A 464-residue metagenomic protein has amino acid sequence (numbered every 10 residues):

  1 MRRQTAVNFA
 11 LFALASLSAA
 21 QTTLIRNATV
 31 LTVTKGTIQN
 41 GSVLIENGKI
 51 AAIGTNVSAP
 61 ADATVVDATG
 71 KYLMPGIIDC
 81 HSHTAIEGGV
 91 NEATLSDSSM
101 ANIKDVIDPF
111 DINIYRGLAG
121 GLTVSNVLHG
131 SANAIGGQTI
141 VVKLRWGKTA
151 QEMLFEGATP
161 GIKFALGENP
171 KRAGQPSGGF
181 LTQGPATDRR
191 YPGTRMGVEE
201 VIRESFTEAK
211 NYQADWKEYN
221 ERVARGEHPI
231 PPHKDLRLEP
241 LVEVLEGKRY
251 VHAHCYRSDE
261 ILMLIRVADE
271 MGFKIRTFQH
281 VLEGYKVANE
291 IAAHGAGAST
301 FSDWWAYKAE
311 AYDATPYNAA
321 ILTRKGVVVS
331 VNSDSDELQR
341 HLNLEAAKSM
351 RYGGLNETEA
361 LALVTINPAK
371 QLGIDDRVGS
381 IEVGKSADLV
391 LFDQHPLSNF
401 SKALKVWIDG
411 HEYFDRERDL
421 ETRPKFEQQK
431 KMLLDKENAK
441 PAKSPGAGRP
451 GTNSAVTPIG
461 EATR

Functional and structural regions predicted by a protein language model:
M1-A10: Bacterial N-terminal signal peptides that target proteins for export
A15-L17: N-terminal signal peptide c-region/cleavage motif recognized by signal peptidases
A28-L31, E382-F426: C-terminal cap of metal-dependent C-N hydrolases
V30, T34-M74: Histidine-rich, glycine-flanked metal-binding segment
A68-I140, K148: Metal-associated gating/positioning segment near the N- to mid-region
G88-V90, S96-A101, Y250, N289-A292 (+2 more regions): His/Asp/Glu-enriched, well-ordered alpha-helical/loop segment that forms or immediately abuts the divalent-metal
V90-I107, K148, K163-A165, P170-A173 (+2 more regions): Active-site gating loops and adjacent loop-to-helix segments of metal-dependent hydrolytic enzymes
L118-Q279, K402, I408, D419 (+1 more regions): Polyanionic/metal-chelating signatures
